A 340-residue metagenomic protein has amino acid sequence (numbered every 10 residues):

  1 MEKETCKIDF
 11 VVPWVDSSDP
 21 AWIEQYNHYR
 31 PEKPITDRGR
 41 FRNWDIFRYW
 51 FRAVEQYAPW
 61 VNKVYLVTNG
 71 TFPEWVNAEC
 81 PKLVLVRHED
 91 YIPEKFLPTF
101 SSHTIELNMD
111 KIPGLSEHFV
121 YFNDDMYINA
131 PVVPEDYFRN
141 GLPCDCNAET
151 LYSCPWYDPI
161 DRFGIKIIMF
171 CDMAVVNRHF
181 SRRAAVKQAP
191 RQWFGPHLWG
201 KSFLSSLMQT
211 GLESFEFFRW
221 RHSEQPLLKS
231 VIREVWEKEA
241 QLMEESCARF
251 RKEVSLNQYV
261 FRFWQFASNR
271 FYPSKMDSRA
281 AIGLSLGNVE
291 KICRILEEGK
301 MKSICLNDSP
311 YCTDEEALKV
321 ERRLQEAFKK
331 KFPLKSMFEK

Functional and structural regions predicted by a protein language model:
M1-V120, Y127-K340: ER/Golgi luminal nucleotide-sugar-dependent glycosyltransferases, focusing on the catalytic module
